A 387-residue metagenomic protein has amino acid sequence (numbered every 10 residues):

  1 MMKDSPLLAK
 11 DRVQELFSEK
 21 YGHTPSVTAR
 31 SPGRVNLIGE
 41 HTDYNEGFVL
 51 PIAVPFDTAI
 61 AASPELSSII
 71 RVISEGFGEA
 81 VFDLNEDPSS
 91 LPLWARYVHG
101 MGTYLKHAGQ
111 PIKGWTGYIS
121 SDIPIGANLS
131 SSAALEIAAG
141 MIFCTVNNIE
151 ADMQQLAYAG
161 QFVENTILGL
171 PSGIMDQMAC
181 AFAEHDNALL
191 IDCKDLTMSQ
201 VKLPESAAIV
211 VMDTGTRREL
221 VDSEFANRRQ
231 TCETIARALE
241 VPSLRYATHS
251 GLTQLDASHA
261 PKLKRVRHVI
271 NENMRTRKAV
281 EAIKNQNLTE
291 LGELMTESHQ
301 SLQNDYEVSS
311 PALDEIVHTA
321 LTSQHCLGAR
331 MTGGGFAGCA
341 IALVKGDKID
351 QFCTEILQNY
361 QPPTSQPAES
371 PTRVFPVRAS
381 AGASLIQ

Functional and structural regions predicted by a protein language model:
M1-R34, A59, S63-L91, N187-G328 (+1 more regions): C-terminal nucleotide
M2-V27, N36-G39, N45-F48, E79-N85 (+5 more regions): Gly/Ser-rich oxyanion-binding loop with an adjacent helix/lid that shapes the negatively charged ligand pocket
E46-A53, R228-R229: Short Gly/aromatic-enriched secondary-structure transition segments
P51-A53, A61-P64, G109: Short, charge-rich binding segments
A133-A134, C339-L343: FabD-like malonyl-/acyl-CoA
F336: Glycine-rich phosphate-binding loop
